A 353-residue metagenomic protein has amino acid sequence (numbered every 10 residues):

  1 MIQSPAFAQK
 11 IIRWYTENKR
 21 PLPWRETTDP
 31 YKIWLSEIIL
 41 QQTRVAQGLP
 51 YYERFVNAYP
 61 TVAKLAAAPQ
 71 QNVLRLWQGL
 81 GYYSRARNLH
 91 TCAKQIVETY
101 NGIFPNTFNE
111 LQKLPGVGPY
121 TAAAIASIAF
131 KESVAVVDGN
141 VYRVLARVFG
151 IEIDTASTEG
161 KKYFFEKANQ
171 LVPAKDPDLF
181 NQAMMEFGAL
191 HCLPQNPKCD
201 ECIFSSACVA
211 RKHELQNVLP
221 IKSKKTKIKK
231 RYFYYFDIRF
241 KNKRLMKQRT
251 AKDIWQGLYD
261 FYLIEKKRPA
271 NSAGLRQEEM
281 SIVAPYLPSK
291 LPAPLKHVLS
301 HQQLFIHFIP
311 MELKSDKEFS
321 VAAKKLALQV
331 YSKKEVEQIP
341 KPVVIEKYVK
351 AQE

Functional and structural regions predicted by a protein language model:
M1-R20, E26, A189-E353: Intrinsically disordered, low-complexity, charged terminal extensions of DNA damage-control enzymes
I2-D200, F204-N217: Catalytic cores of DNA base-excision repair glycosylases
